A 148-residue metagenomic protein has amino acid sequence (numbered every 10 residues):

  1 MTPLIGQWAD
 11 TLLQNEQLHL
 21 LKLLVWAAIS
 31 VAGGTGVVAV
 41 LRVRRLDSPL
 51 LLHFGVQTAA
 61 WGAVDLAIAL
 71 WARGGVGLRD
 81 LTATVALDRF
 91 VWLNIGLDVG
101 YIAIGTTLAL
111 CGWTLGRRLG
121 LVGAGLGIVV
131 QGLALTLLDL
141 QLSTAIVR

Functional and structural regions predicted by a protein language model:
T2-G96, G100-R148: Polytopic alpha-helical membrane-helix bundles and their juxtamembrane interface segments in multi-pass membrane
